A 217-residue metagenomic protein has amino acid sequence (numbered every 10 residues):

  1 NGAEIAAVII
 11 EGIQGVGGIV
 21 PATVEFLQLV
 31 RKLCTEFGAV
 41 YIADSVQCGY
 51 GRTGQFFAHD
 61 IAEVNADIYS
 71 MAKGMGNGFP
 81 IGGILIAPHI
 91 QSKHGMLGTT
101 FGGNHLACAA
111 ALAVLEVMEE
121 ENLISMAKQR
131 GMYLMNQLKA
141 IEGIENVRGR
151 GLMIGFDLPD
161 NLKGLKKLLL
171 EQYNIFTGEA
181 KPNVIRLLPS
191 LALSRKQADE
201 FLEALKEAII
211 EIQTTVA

Functional and structural regions predicted by a protein language model:
N1-A217: Conserved N-terminal phosphate-binding loop of PLP-dependent enzymes in the Aspartate aminotransferase
